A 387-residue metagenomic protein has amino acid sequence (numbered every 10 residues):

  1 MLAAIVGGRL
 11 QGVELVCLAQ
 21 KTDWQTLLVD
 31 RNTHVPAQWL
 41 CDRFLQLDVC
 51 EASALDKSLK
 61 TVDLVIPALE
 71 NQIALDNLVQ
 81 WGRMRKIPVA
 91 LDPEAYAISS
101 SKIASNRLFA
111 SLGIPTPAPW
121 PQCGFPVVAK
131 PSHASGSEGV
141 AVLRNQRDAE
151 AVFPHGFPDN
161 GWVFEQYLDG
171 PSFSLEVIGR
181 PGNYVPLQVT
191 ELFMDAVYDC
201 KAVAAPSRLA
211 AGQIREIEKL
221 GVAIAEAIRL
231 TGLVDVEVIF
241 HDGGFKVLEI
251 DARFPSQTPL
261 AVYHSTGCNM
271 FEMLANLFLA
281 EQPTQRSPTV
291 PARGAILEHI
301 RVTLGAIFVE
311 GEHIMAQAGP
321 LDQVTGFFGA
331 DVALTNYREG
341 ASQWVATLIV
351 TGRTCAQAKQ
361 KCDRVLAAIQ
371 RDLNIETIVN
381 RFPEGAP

Functional and structural regions predicted by a protein language model:
M1-E94, R353-T354, K361-R381, G385: ATP-binding N-terminal substructure of ATP-dependent carboxylate-amine bond-forming enzymes
T26-V29, T116, V127, W162: Hydrophobic anchor at the start of a short beta-strand that flanks the dinucleotide cofactor-binding loop
R83-R147, A151: A conserved helix-loop-beta module that forms one wall/lid of the active-site cleft in ATP-utilizing catalytic domains
V140-D242, A252: Internal nucleotide-binding/catalytic subdomain
E216-D235, H241-D242, A252-V309: Active-site "cap" helix and flanking loop/linker of ATP-utilizing ligase/carboxylase catalytic domains
G244-K246: Conserved protein kinase catalytic/activation segment
L248-I250: Activation loop entry of protein kinases
A275-P387: Peripheral (often C-terminal) accessory segments that flank ATP-dependent C-N-forming ligase machineries
